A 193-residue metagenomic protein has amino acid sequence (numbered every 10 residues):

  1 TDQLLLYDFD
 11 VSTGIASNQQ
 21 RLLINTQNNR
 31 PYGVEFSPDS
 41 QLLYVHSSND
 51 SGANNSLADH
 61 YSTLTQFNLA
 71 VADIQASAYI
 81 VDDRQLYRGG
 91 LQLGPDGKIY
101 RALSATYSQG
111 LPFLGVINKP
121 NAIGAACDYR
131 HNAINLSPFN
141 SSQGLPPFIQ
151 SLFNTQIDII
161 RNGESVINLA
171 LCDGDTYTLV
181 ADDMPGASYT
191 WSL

Functional and structural regions predicted by a protein language model:
T1-G163: Beta-propeller fold recognition
S12, N154, D175-Y177, Y189: Intrinsically disordered/low-complexity terminal segments and short unstructured peptides
R161-N168, L193: Surface-exposed, proline-enriched loop/turn segments that connect beta strands in immunoglobulin-like
N168-D183: A short beta-strand segment in extracellular, disulfide-stabilized domains
D182-L193: Solvent-exposed loop segments of extracellular immunoglobulin-like
